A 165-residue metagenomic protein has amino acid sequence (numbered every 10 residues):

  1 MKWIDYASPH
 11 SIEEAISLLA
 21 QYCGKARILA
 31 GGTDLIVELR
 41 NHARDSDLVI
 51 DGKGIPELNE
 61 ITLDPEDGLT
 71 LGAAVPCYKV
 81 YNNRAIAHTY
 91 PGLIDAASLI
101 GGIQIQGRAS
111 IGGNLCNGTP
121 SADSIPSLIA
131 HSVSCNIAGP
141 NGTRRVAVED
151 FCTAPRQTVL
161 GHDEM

Functional and structural regions predicted by a protein language model:
M1-M165: C-terminal structural segment of proteins
